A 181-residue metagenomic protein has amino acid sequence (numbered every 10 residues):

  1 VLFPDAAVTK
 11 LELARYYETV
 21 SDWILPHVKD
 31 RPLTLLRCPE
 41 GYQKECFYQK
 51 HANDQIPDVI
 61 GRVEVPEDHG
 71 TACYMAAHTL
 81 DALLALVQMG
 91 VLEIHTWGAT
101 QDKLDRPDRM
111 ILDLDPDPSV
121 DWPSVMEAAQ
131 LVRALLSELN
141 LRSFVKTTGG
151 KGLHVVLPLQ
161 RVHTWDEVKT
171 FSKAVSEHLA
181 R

Functional and structural regions predicted by a protein language model:
V1-D108: Active-site loop/lid in soluble adenylation, ligation, and acyl-transfer enzymes
H27-L33, L139-F144, R181: Surface-exposed helix-capping loop/turn segments at secondary-structure junctions
Y42, K151-G152: Short acidic/glycine-enriched loop/turn segments that link adjacent beta-strands
N53-G70, D121-E138, L157-R181: Helical (often loop-to-helix) elements that flank the catalytic cores of nucleotide-handling enzymes
M75-K151, P158-E167: Signature for HUH/AEP ssDNA processing cores
